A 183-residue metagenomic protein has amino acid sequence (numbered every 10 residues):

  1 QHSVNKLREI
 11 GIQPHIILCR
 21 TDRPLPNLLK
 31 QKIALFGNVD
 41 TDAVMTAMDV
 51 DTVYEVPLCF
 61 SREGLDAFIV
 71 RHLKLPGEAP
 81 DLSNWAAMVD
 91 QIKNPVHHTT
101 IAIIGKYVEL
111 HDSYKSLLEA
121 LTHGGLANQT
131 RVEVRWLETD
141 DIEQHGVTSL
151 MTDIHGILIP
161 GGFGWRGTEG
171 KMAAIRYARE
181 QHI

Functional and structural regions predicted by a protein language model:
Q1-I183: N-terminal beta1-alpha1 cap of cysteine-dependent amidohydrolase-like domains
